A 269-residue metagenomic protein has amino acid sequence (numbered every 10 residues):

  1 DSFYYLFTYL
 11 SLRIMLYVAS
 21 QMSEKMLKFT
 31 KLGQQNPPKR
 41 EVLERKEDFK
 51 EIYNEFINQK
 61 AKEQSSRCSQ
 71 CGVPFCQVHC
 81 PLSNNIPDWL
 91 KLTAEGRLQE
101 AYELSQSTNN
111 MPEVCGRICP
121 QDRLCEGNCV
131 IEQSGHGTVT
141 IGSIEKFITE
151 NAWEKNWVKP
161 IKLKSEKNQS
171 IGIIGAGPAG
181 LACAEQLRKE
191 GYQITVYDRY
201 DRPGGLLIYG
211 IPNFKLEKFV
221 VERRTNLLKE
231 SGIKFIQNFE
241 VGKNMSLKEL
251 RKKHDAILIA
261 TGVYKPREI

Functional and structural regions predicted by a protein language model:
Y17-S170, K218, I257-I269: Ferredoxin-type iron-sulfur electron-transfer modules and their immediate structural context
E44, R202-Y209: Gly-rich Lys/Arg/Thr-decorated short loops/hinges at beta-loop-alpha junctions or inter-strand turns that position
Y102-N109, I144, L207-A256: N-terminal Rossmann-like dinucleotide/flavin-binding domain of flavoprotein oxidoreductases that bind FAD/FMN
N110, G177-P178, R202: Residue-level detector of alpha-helix initiation sites
I171-Q193: N-terminal Rossmann-like FAD-binding beta1-loop-alpha1 element of flavoenzymes
Y192-P203: Glycine-rich FAD pyrophosphate-binding loop
